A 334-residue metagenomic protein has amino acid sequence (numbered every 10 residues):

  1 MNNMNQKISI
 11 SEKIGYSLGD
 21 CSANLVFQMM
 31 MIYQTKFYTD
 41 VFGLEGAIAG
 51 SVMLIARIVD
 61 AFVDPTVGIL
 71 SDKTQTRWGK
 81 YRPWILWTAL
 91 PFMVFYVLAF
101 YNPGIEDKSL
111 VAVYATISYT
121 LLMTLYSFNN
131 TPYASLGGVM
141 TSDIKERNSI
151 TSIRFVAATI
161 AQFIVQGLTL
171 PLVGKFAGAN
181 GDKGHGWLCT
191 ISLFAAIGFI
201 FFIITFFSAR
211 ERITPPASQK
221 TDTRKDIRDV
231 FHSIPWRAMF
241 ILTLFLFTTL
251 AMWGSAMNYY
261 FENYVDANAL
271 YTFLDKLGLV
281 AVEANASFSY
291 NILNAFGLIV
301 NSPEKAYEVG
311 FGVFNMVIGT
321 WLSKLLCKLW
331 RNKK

Functional and structural regions predicted by a protein language model:
N2-K334: Membrane-embedded alpha-helical bundles of multi-pass transporters/translocases, especially carrier/permease families
